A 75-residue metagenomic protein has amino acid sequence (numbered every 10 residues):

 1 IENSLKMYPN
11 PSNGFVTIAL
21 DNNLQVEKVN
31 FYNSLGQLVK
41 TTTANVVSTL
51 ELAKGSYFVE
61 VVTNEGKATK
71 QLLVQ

Functional and structural regions predicted by a protein language model:
I1-Y8, S12-Q75: C-terminal outer-membrane/trafficking sorting elements
